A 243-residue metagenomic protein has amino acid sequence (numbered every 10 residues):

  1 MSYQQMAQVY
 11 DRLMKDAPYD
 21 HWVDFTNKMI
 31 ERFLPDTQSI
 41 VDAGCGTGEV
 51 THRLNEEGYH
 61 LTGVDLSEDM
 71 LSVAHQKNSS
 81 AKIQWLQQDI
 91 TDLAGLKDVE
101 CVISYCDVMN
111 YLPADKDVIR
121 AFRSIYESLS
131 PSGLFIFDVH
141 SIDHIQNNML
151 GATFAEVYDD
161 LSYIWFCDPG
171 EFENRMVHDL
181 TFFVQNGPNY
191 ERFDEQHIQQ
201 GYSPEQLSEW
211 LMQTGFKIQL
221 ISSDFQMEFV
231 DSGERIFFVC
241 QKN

Functional and structural regions predicted by a protein language model:
M1-D36: Conserved class I S-adenosyl-L-methionine
T37-G44: Conserved class I S-adenosyl-L-methionine
G48-D92: Class I SAM-dependent methyltransferase SAM/SAH-binding core
A94-C101: A short acidic, Gly/Pro-enriched loop at the edge of an enzyme's catalytic core that lines a small-molecule cofactor
Y105-D107: Residues lining the SAM
I119-P131: A short glycine-rich, Lys/Arg-flanked "PGG" loop and its adjoining helix->strand segment in the class I
I136-S208: SAM-dependent methyltransferase
P204-N243: C-terminal lobe and adjacent flexible extensions of AdoMet/dcAdoMet transferase-like proteins
